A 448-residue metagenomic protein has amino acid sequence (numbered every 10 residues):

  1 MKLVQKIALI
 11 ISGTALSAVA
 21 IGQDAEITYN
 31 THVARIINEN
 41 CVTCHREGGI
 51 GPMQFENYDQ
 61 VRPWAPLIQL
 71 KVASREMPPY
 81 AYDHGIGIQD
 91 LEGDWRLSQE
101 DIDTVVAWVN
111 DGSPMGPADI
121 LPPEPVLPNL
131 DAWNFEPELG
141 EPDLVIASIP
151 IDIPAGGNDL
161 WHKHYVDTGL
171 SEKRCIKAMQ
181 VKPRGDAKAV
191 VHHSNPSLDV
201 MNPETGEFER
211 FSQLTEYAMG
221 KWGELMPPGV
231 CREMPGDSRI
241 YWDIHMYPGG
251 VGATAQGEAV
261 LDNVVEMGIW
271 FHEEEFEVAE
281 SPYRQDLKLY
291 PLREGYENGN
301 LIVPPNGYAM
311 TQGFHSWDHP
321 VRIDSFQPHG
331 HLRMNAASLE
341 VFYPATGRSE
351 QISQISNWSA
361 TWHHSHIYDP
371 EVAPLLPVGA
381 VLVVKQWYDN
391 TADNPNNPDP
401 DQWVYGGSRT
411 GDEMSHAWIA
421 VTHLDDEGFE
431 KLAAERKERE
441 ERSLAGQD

Functional and structural regions predicted by a protein language model:
M1-I11: Bacterial N-terminal signal peptides that target proteins for export
Q5, A20-G22, M201: N-terminal non-cleavable signal-anchor helices
A8, R62, R75, H84-G87 (+3 more regions): A broad, structure-centric signal for solvent-exposed, well-ordered loop/edge residues that line or flank functional
S12-I21: Hydrophobic h-region of N-terminal signal peptides that target proteins for export in Gram-negative bacteria
I21-V166, G185, H192, D237-D243: Aromatic- and Gly/Pro-enriched helix-to-coil junctions and flexible linker segments
D131-I419, L424-E427, E438-D448: His-enriched metal-coordination microenvironments in redox/metal-binding proteins
